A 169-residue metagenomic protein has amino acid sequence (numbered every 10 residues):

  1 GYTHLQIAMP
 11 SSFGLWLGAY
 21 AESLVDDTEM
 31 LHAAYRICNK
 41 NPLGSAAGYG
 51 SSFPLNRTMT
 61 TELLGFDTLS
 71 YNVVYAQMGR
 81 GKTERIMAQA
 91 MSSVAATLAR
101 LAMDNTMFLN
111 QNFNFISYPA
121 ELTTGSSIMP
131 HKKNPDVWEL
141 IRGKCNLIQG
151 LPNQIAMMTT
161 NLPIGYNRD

Functional and structural regions predicted by a protein language model:
G1-A8: Short, conserved phosphate-binding/catalytic loop or strand-edge motifs used in phosphoryl-/nucleotidyl-transfer
M9-N161: Internal glycine-rich alpha/beta core junctions
G165-D169: Short, intrinsically disordered, charge-balanced linker/junction segments flanking boundaries in proteins
